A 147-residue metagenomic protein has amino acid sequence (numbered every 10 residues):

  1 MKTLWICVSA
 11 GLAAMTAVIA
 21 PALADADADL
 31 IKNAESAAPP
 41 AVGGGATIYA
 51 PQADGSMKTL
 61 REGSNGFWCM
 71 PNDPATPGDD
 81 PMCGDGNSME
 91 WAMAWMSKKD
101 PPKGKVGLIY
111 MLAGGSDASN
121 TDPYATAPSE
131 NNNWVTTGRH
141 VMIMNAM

Functional and structural regions predicted by a protein language model:
M1-S9: Bacterial N-terminal signal peptides that target proteins for export
S9-A17: Bacterial N-terminal signal peptides
V18-A24: Sec/Tat signal peptide C-region and signal peptidase I cleavage site
D25-M147: Primary mode marks residue(s) on the alpha4-beta5-alpha5 output face of response regulator receiver
